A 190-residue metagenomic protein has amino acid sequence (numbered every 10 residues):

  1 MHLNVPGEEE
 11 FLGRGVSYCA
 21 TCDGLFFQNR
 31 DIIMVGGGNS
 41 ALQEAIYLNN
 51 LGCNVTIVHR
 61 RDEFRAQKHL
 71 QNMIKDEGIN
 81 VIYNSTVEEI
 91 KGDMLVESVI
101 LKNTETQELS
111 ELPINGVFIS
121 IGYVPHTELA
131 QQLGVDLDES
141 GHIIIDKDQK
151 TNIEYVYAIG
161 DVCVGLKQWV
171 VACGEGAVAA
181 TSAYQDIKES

Functional and structural regions predicted by a protein language model:
N4, E9-F26, I121-V171, E175-V178: FAD-site-proximal beta/loop scaffold in flavoenzymes
N29, I114, I153: Active-site acidic short loop of glycosyltransferases
R30-V35: Beta1/beta-strand and adjacent pyrophosphate-binding region of the FAD-binding site in flavoprotein oxidoreductases
G36-G38, D161: Glycine-rich Rossmann-fold phosphate-binding loop(s) that bind the pyrophosphate of adenine dinucleotide cofactors
A41-L42: N-terminal Rossmann-fold NAD(P) dinucleotide-binding loop
N50-K147, Q185-E189: A Rossmann-like FAD-binding core segment of flavoenzymes
